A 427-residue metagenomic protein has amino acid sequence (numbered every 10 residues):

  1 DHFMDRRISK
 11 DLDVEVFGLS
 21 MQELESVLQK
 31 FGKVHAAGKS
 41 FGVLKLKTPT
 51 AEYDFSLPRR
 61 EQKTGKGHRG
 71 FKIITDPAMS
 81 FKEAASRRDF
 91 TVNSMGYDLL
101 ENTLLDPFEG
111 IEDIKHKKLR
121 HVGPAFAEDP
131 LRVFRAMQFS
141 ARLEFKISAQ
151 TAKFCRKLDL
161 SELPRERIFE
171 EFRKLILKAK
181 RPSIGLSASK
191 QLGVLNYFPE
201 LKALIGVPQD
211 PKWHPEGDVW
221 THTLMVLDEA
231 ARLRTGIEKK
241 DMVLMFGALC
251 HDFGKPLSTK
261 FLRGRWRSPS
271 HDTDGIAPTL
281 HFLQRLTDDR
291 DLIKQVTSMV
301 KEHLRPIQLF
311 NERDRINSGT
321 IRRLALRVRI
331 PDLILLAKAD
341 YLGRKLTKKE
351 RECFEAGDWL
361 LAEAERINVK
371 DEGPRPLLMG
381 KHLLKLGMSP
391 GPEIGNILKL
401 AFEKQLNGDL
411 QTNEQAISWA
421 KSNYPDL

Functional and structural regions predicted by a protein language model:
D1-L427: Catalytic cores of the polymerase beta-like nucleotidyltransferase superfamily and closely associated nucleotide
